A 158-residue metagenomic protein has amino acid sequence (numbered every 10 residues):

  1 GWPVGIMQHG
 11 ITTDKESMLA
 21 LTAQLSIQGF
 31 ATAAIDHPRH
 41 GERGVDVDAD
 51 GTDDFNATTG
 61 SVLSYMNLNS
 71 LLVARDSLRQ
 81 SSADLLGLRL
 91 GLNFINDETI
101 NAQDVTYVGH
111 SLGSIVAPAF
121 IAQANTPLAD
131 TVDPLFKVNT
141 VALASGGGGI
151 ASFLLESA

Functional and structural regions predicted by a protein language model:
W2-R89: Cap/lid segment of the alpha/beta-hydrolase catalytic domain
T12-T13, T22, T32, T52 (+7 more regions): Residue-identity detector for threonine
L25-I27, I100, D133-L135: Extracellular/periplasmic catalytic domains that process cell-envelope and extracellular macromolecules
G41-D46, E98-D104: Short, glycine/acidic-rich hinge or "gate" loops at secondary-structure transitions that mediate conformational
V45-V47, F153-S157: Short aromatic-enriched loop/helix-cap "lid" or pocket-rim segments at secondary-structure transitions that line
L63, I95-N96: Hydrophilic extracytoplasmic domains
G91, I95, Q103-L155: Primarily recognizes the serine-hydrolase "nucleophile elbow" in alpha/beta-hydrolase and SGNH/GDSL folds
